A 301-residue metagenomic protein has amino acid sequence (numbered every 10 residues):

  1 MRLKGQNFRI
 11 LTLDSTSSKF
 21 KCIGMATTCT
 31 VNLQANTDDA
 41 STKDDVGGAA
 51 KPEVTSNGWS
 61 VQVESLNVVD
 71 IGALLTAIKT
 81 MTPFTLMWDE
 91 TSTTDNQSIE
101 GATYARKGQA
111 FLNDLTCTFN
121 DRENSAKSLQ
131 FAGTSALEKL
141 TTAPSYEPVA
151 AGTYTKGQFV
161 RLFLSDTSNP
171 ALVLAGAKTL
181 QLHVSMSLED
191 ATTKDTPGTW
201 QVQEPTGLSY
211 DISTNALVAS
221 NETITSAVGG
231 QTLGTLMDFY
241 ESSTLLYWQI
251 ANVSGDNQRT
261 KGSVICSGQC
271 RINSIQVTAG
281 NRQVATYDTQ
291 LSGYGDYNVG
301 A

Functional and structural regions predicted by a protein language model:
M1-V68, T103-A143, A150-S220, S263-D288: Solvent-exposed edge beta-strands and adjacent loop segments that serve as assembly or binding interfaces
R2, D89-T91, E100, T142-N169 (+4 more regions): Charged, amphipathic alpha-helical segments and their flanking helix caps
V68-N113, A227-C266: Short, acidic/charged, Gly/Pro-enriched secondary-structure junctions
G133-K139, G293-A301: Short beta-strand-to-coil "C-cap" segments at the C-terminal boundary of structured domains/repeats, marking
Q249, S267-R271, G300: Sequence/fold signature of self-assembling virion shell proteins
